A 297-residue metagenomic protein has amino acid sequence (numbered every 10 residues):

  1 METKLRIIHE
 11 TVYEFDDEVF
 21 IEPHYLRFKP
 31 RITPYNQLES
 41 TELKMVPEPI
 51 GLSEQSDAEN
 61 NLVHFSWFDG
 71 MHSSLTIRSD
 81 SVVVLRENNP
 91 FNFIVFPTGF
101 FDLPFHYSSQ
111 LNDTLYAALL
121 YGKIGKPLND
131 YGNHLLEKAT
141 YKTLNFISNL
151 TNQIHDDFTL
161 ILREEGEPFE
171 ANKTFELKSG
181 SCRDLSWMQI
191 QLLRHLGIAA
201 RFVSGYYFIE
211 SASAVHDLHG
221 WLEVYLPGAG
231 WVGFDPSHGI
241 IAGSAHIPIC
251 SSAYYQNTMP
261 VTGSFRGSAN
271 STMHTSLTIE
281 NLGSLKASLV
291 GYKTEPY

Functional and structural regions predicted by a protein language model:
M1-D130: Linear, non-domain "peripheral" regions
T3, H9, H24, T41 (+6 more regions): Structural beta-strand/beta-sheet cores of well-ordered domains, especially the beta-sheet scaffolds that support
Y13, D17, L26, D156-L160 (+7 more regions): Flexible, active-site-adjacent loop/turn segments at secondary-structure boundaries
R27-K29, K44-V46, D80, E223 (+3 more regions): Residues in well-ordered beta-strands of folded domains
Y107-G180, M188, A212, Y255 (+2 more regions): Secondary-structure boundary elements
N152, D184-A269: Hydrophobic/aromatic-rich core segments of domains that either
P296-Y297: Long, composition-driven mixed-charge/polar low-complexity segments
